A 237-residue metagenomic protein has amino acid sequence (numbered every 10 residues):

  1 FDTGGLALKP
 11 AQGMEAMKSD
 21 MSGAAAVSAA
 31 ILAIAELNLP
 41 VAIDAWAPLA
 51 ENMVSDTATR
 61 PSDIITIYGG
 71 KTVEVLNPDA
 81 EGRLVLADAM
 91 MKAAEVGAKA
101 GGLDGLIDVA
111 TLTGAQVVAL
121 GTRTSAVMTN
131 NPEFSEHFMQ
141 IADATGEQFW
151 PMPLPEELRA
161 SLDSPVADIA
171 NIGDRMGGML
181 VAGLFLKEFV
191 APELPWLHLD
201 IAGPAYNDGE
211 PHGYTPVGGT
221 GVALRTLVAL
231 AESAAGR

Functional and structural regions predicted by a protein language model:
F1-R237: A generic structural signal for tightly packed, nonpolar segments enriched in small/aliphatic residues
